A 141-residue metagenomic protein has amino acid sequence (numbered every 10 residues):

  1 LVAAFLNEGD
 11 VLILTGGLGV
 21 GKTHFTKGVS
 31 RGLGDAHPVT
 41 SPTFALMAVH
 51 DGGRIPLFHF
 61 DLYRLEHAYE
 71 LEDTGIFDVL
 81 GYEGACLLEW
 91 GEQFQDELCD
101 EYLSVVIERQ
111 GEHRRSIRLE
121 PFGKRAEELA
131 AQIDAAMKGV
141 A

Functional and structural regions predicted by a protein language model:
L1-F5: Pre-Walker A adenine-sensing motif
N7-G9: Pre-Walker A (P-loop) beta-loop-beta motif of ABC nucleotide-binding domains
V11-I13: Short hydrophobic/aromatic beta-strand immediately N-terminal to the Walker A/P-loop
T15-G17: P-loop (Walker A) phosphate-binding loop of NTP-binding proteins
K22: Conserved lysine of the Walker
V39, T43, V49-W90: Conserved nucleotide-sensing/catalytic segment adjacent to the nucleotide-binding pocket in NTP-handling enzymes
F77-A141: Short phosphate-coordinating micro-motif centered on Lys-Gly-acidic
